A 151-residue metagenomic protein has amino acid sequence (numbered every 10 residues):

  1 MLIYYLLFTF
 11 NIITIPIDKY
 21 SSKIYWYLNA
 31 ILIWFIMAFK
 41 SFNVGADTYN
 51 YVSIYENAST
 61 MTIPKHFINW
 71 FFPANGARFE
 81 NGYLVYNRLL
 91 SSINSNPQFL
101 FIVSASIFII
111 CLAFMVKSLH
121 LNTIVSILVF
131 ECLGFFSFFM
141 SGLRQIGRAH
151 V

Functional and structural regions predicted by a protein language model:
M1-H150: Terminal, non-globular segments
